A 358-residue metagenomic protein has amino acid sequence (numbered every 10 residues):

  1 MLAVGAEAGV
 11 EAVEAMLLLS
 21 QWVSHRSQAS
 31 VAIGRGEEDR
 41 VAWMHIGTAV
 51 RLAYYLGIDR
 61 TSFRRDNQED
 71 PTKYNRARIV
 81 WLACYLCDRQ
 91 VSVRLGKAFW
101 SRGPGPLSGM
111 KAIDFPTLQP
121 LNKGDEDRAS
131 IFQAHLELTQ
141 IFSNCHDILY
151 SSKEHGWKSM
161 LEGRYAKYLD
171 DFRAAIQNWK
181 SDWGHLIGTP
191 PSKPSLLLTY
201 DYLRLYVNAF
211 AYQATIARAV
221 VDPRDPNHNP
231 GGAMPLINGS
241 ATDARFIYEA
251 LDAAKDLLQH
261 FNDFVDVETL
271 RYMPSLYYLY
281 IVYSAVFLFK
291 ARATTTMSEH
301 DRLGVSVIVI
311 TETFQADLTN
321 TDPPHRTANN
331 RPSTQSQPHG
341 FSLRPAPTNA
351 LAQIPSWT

Functional and structural regions predicted by a protein language model:
M1-M110, P120-N178, D182-I308, T358: Extended, leucine-rich alpha-helical cores of fungal transcription factors
I113-F115: Long, low-complexity intrinsically disordered regions enriched in Pro/Ser/Thr and acidic residues that serve as
V307-T358: Intrinsically disordered, low-complexity regulatory regions with latent secondary structure
